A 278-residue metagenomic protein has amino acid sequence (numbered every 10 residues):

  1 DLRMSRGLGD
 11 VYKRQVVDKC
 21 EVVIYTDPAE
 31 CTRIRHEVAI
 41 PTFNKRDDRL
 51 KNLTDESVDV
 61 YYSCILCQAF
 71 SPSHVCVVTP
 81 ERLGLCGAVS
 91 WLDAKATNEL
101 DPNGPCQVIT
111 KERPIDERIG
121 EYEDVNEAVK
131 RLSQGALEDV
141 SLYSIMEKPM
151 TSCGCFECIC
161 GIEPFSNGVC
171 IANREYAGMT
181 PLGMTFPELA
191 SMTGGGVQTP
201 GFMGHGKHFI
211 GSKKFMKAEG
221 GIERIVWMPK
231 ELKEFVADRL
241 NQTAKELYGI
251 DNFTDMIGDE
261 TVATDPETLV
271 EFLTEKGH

Functional and structural regions predicted by a protein language model:
D1-L8, Y12: Single conserved hydrophobic/aromatic residue that forms the stacking wall/gate of nucleotide- or nucleobase-binding
R3, D93-H278: A motif-centric signal for short, conserved binding hotspots located in accessible loops or intrinsically disordered
D10-D47: Intrinsically disordered, low-complexity acidic/polar tracts
R33-A69, D124-D139: Short, charged low-complexity linear segments at domain edges
D59-Y62, S71, E81, M150: Flanking scaffold residues of small Cys/His-coordinated metal-binding clusters
C64-C67, C76, C86, C153-C155: Short cysteine clusters
S71-V75, A94: Short functional micro-motifs and their immediate structural scaffolds
T79-S90: Cysteine-rich micro-motifs
